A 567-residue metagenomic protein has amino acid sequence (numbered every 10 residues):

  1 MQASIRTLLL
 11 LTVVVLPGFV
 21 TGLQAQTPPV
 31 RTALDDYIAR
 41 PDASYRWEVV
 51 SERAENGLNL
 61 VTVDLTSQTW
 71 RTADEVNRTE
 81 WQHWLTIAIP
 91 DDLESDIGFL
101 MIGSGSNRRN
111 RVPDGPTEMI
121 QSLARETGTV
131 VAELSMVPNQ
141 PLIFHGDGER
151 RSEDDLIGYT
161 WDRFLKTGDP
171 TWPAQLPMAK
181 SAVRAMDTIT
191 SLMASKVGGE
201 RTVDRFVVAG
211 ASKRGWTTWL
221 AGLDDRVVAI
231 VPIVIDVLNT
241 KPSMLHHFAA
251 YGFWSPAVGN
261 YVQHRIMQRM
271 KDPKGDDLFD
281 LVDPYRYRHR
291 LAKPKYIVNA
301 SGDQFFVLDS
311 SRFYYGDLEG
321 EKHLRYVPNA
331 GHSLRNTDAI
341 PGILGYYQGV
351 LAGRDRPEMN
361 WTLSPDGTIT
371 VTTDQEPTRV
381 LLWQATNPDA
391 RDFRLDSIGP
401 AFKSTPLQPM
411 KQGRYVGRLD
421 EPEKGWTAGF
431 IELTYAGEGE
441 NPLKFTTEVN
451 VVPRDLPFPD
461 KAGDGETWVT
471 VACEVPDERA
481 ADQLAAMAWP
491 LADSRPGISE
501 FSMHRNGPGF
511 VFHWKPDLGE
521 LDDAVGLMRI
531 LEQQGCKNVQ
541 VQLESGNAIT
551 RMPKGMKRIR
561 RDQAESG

Functional and structural regions predicted by a protein language model:
R40-D92, L134, P170-L176, A462-G463: N-terminal cap/lid segment of alpha/beta-hydrolase-fold proteins
W84, S95-G105: Short beta-strand element of the alpha/beta-hydrolase
I102-R109, Q121-V183, V237-A250: Cap/lid segment of the alpha/beta-hydrolase catalytic domain
L165-S212: Gly/Ser-rich "nucleophile elbow"/oxyanion-hole loop immediately N-terminal to the catalytic nucleophile in hydrolases
W219-R269, R325-P328, L334-P341: Hydrolase active-site cap/lid region
K274-P328, T370-V380, D389: Serine-hydrolase catalytic core
G345-Q384, K403-K411, E466: Surface beta-strand/loop "capping" patches
E423-G437: Short, aromatic- and glycine-rich surface loops/edge beta-strands on solvent-exposed regions
